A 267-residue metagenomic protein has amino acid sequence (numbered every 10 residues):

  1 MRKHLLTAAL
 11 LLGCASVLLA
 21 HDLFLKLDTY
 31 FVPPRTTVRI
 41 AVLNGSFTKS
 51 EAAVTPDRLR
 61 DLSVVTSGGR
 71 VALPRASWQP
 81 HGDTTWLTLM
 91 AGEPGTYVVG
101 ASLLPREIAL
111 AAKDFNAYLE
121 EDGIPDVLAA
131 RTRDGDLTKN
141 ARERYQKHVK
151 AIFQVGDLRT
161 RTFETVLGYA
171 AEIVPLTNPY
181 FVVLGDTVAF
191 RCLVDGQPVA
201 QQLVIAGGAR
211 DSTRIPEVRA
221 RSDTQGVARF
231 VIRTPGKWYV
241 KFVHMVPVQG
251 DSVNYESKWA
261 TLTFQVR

Functional and structural regions predicted by a protein language model:
H4-C14: Sec-dependent N-terminal signal peptides
S16-A20: Sec/Tat signal peptide C-region and signal peptidase I cleavage site
H21-V38, D126-A189, L193-V199, R210-T213 (+1 more regions): Beta-strand-rich domain onsets/edges
L43-H81: N-terminal, post-signal-peptide region of Sec/Tat-exported proteins
D61-V71, L203-R219: Short amphipathic beta-strand segments in non-cytosolic proteins
V65-L110: Mid-chain, structured segments of secreted extracytoplasmic proteins
H81-T85, R221-G236: Glycine-centered loop-to-beta-strand initiation motif
L104-A112, V246-S252: Short acidic/polar inter-strand loop motif in beta-rich domains
